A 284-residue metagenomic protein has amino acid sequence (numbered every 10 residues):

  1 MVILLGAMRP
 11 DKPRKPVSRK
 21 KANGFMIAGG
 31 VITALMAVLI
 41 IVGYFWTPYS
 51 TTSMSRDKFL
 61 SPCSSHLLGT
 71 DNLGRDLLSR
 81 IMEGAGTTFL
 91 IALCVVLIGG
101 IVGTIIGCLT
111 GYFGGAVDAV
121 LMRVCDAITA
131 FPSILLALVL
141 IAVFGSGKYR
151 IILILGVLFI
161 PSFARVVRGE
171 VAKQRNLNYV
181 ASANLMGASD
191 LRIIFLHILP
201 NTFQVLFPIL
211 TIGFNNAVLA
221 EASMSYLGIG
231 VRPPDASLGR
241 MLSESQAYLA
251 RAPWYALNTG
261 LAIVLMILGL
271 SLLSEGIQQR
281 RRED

Functional and structural regions predicted by a protein language model:
M1-A34, L272-D284: Transmembrane alpha-helical segments of polytopic membrane transport and secretion proteins
G43-W46, A92-D126, L138: Transmembrane-helix boundary motif in ABC transporter permease subunits
L67, D71, L77, Y112-Q174 (+1 more regions): Generic hydrophobic transmembrane alpha-helix motif, especially the helices
G86-V102, F131, L191-S223: Transmembrane alpha-helices
A137-L138, A142, Y226, L238-S274: Hydrophobic alpha-helical transmembrane segments of polytopic membrane proteins
L138, G147-I152, G156, L206-M241: Non-cytoplasmic
L158, Q204, P208-F214, P253-D284: C-terminal transmembrane helix and the adjacent membrane-cytosol boundary/short C-terminal tail of inner/organellar
